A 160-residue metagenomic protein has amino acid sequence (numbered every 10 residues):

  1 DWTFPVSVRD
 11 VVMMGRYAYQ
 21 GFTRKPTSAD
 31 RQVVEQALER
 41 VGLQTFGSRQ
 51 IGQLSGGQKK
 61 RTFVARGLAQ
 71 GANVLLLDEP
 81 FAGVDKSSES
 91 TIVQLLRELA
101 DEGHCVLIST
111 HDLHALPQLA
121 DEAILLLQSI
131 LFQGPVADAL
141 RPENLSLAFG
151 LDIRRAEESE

Functional and structural regions predicted by a protein language model:
M13, S28-F46: Conserved ABC ATPase "signature" region
Q50-L54: Conserved ABC ATPase signature
L75-D78: Catalytic Walker B motif of ABC-type/P-loop ATPase nucleotide-binding domains
K86-S88: Helix N-cap at the start of a conserved alpha-helix in ABC-type nucleotide-binding domains
T110-H111: H-loop/switch region of ABC-family ATPase nucleotide-binding domains
L116-Q118: A short, surface-exposed alpha-helical micro-motif characterized by mixed small hydrophobic and charged/polar residues
E122-V136: H-loop (His-switch) and adjacent beta-strand-loop-beta switch element of ABC-type ATPase nucleotide-binding domains
